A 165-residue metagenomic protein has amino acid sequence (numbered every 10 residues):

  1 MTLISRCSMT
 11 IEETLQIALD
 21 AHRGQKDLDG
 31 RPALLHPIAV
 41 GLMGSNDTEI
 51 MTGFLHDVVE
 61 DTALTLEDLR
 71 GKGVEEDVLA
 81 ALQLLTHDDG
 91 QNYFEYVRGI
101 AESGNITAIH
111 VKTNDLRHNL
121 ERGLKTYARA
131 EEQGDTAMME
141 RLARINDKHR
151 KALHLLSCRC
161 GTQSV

Functional and structural regions predicted by a protein language model:
T2-V165: Active-site helical microenvironments for divalent-metal-assisted chemistry
